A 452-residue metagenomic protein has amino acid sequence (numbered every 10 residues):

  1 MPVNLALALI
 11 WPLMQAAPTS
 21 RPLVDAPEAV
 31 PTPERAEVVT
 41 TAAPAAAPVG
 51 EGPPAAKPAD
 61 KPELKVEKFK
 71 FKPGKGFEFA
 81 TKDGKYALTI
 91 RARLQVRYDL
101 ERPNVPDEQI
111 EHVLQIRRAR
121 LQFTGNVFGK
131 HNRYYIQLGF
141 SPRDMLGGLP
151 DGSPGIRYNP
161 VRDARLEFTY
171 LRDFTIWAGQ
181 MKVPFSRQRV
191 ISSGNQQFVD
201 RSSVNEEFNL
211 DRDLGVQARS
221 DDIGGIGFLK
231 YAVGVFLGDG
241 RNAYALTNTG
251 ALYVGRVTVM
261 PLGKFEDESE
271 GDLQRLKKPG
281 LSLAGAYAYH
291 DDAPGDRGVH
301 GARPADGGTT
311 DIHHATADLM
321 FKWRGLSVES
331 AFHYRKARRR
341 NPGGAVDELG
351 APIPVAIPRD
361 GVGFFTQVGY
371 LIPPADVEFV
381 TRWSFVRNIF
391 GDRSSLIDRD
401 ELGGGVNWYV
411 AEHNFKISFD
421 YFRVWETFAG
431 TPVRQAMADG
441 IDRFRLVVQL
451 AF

Functional and structural regions predicted by a protein language model:
M1-A6: Bacterial N-terminal signal peptides that target proteins for export
L7-Q95, N104, P150-S153, G225-F228 (+2 more regions): N-terminal periplasmic/intermembrane-space "pro-region" immediately following the signal or transit peptide
Q15, A55-A56, R118-F123, K416-I417 (+2 more regions): Low-complexity, Gly/Pro
E51-K70, L88-N104, Y158-E167, V190-E206 (+2 more regions): Charged, low-complexity, helix/coiled-coil-prone segments
K61-F69, D107-E108, G152-P154, R189 (+1 more regions): Outer-membrane beta-barrel pore domains
K75-R241, A245-F265, G271-S282, Y287 (+4 more regions): Outer membrane beta-barrel
